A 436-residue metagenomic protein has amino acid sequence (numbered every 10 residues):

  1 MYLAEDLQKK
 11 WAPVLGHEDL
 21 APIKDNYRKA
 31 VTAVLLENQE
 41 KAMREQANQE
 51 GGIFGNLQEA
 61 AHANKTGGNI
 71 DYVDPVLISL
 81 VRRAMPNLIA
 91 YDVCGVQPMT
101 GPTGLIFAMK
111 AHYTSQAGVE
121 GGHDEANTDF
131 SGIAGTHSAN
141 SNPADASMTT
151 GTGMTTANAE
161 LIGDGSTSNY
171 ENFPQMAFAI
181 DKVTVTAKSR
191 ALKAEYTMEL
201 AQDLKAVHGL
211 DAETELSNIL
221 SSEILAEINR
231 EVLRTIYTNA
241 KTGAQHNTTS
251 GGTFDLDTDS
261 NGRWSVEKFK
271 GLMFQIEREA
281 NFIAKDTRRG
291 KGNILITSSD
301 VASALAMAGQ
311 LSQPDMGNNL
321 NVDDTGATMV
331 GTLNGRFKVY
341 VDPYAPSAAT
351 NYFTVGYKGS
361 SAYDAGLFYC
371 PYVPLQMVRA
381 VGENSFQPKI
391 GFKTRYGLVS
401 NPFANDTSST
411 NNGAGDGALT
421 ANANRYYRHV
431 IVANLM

Functional and structural regions predicted by a protein language model:
M1-D19, N239-A240, T253, L311-Q313 (+2 more regions): Short, intrinsically disordered N-terminal pre-domain segments
M1-F130: Extended assembly-interface regions of large multimeric machines
T66, I70, V81-A90, M99-E231: Acidic/polar, low-complexity extended loops/arms that serve as protein-protein interfaces in large oligomeric shells
P75, A84, A90-D92, E171-N218 (+4 more regions): Sequence/fold signature of self-assembling virion shell proteins
V93-V96, E231-Y237, N434: Surface-exposed patches in mature extracellular/periplasmic domains of secreted proteins
S115-I133, T238-T242, F403-A418: Short linear, low-complexity motifs centered on an aromatic residue
A212-E213, I228-S250: Short, glycine/acidic-rich hinge or "gate" loops at secondary-structure transitions that mediate conformational
A244-E267: Acidic/histidine-rich catalytic neighborhood
